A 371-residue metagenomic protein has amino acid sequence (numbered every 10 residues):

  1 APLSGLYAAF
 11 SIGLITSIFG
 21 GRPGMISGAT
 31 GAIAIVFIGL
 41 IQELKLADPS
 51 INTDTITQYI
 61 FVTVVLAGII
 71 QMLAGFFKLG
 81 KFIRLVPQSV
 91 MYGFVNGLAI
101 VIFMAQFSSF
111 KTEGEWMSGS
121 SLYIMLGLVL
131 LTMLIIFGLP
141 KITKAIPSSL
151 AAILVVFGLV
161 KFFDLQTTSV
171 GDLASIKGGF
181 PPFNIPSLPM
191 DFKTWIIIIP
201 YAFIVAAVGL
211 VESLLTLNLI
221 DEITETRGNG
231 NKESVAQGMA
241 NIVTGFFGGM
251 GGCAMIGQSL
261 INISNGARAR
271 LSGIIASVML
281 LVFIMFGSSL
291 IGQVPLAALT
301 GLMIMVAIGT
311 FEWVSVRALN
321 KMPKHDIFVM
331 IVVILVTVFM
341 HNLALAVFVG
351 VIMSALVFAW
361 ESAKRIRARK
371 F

Functional and structural regions predicted by a protein language model:
P2-P23, L188, F192-L271: Membrane-embedded helical hairpins/re-entrant loop segments and their flanking transmembrane helices within multi-pass
P2-Y7, G21-I35, G80-M91, A145-A151 (+5 more regions): Short, non-helical or kinked segments that cap or interrupt transmembrane helices
Y7-T16, T30-K45, A276-L280: Hydrophobic alpha-helical segments within and immediately flanking transmembrane helices of multi-pass membrane proteins
A9-F10, G28, V64, F94-V95 (+3 more regions): Residue-level recognition of transmembrane alpha-helices in multi-pass small-molecule transporters/permeases
I33, G75, A254-M255: Short glycine/serine/threonine-rich phosphate/pyrophosphate-binding segments that cradle anionic phosphate groups
F37-T224, M279-L281, S289-F371: Core transmembrane helix bundle of multi-pass membrane transport proteins
